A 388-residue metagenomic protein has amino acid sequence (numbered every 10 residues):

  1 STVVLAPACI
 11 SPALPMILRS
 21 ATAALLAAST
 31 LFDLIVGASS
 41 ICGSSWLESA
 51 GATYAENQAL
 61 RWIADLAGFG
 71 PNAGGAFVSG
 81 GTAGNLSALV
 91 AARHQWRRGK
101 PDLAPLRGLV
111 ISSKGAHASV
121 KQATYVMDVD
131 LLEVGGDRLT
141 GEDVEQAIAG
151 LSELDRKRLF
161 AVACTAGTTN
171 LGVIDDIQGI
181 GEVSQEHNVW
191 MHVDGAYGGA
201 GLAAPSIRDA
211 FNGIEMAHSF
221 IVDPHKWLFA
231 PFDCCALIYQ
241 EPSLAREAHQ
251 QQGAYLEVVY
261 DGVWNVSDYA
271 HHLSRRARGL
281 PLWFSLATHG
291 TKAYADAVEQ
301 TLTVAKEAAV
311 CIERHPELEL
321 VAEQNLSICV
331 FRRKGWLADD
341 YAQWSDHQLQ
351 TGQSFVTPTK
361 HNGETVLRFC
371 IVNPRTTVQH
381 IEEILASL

Functional and structural regions predicted by a protein language model:
S1, A6, L18-N72, S354 (+3 more regions): N-terminal entrance/gating region of PLP-dependent enzymes' catalytic architecture
I63-V90: Short loop-beta-helix segment that forms the pyridoxal 5′-phosphate
G80-L244: Conserved PLP-enzyme active-site core in the AAT-like
N212-E313: Active-site C-terminal subdomain of aminotransferase-like
E319-Q348: Conserved PLP-binding catalytic core of the aspartate aminotransferase-like
E323, I328, T351-R368: Conserved PLP cofactor-binding pocket of PLP-dependent enzymes
H361-L388: PLP-dependent enzyme catalytic core of the Aspartate aminotransferase-like
